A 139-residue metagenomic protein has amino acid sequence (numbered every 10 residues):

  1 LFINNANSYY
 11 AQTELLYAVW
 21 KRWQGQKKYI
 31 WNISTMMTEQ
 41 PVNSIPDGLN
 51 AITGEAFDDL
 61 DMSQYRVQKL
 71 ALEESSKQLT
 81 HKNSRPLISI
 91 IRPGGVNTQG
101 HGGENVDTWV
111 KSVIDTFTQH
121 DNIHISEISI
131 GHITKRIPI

Functional and structural regions predicted by a protein language model:
F2-I30: NAD(P)-cofactor binding segment of oxidoreductase domains
F2-N5, Y29-T35, L87-R92: Structural signature of the Rossmann-like NAD(P)-dependent dehydrogenase/reductase core
A11, Q24-H81, G94-H101: Catalytic loop of short-chain dehydrogenase/reductase
L16, K69-E73, V106, V110: Amphipathic alpha-helical segments in well-structured domains
L16-V19, I45-G48, E104-D107: Short, glycine/charged-enriched secondary-structure capping and boundary segments
V19-W23, S75-N83, V113-F117: Hydrophobic, Leu/Ile/Phe/Ala-enriched alpha-helical segments that form helix-helix packing faces
R22-G25, I33, S89, K111: Intrinsic disorder/low-complexity segments enriched in polar/charged and small flexible residues
P86-I91, T98-I139: C-terminal helical subdomain
